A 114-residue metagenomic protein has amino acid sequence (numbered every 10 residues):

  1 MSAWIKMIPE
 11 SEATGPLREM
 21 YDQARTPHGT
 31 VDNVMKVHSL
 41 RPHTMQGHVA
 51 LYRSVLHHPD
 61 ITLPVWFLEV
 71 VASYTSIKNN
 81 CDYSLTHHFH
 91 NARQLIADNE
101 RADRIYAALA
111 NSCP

Functional and structural regions predicted by a protein language model:
M1-P114: Hydrophobic alpha-helical segments
